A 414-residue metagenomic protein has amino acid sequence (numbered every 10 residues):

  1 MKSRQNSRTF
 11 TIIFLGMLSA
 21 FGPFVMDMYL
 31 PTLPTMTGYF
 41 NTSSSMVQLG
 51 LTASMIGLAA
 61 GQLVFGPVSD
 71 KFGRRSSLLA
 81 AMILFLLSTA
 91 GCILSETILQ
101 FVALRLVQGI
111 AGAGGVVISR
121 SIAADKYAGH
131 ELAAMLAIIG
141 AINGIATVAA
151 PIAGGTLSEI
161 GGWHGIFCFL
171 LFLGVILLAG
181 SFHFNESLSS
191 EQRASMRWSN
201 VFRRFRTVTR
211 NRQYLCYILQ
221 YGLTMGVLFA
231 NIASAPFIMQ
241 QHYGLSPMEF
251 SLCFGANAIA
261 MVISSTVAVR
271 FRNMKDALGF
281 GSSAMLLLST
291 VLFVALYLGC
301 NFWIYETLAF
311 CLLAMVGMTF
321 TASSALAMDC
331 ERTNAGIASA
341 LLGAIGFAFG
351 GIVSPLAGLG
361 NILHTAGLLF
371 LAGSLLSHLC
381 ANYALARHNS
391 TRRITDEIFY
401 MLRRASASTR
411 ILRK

Functional and structural regions predicted by a protein language model:
K2-R4, E186-Y217: Juxtamembrane intracellular "pre-TM" segments in multi-pass secondary transporters
N41, G73, L94-Q100, A111 (+1 more regions): Helix-breaking motifs and short loop linkers at transmembrane-helix boundaries and internal kinks in secondary membrane
A60-L99: Conserved MFS/SLC helix-loop-helix module at the cytosolic interface between two early adjacent transmembrane helices
L84, S88-G91, L99-V107, W303-C311: Paired small-residue
Q100, G129, A137-F182: Helix-loop-helix hairpin linking two adjacent transmembrane segments in secondary transporters
L104-I145: Cytoplasmic helix-loop-helix junction between adjacent transmembrane helices in 12-TM secondary transporters
L278-A322: C-terminal transmembrane helical hairpin of 12-TM major facilitator-type secondary transporters
L326-I362, L369-F370: A late C-terminal transmembrane helix in Major Facilitator Superfamily
